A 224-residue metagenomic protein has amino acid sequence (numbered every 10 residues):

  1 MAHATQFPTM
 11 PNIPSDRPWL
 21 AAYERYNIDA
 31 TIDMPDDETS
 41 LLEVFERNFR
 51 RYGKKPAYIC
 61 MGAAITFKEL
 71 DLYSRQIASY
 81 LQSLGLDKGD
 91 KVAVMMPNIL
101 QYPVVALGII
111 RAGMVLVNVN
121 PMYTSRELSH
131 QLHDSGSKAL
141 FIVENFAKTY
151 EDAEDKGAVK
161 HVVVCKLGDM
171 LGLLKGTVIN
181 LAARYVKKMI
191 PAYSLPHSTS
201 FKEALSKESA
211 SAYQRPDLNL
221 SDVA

Functional and structural regions predicted by a protein language model:
A2-P18, M34-A57, L72: A short N-terminal helical cap/helix-turn-helix that marks the beginning of AMP-binding/adenylate-forming
P18-A22, Y26, E43-T66, A212 (+1 more regions): AMP-dependent adenylate-forming
D33-D37, K54-D87, A93-I99, P103-L107 (+2 more regions): Conserved AMP-binding/adenylate-forming core of the ANL superfamily
S74, L220-A224: ATP phosphate-binding P-loop of adenylate-forming
G113: Structured binding elements
Y123-K156: Conserved ATP-dependent adenylate/AMP-binding module captured primarily in the ANL superfamily
E151-L220: ANL superfamily adenylate-forming
